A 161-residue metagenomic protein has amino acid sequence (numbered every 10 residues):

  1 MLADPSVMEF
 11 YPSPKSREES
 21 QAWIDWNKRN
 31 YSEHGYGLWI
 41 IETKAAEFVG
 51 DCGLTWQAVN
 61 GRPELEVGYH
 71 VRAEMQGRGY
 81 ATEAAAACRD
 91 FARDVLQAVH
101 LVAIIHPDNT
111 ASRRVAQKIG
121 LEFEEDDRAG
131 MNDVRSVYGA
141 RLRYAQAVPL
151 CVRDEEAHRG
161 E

Functional and structural regions predicted by a protein language model:
M1-F10, D25, L38-E161: Acyl-donor (CoA/ACP) binding surface of acyl/acetyltransferases
S16-G35: Active-site rim helix/loop that mediates acceptor-substrate recognition in acyltransferases
